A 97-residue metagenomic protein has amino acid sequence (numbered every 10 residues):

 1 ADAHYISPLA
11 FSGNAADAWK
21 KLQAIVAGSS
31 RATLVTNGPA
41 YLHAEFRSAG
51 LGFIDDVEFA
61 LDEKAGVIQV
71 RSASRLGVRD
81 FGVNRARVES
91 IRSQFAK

Functional and structural regions predicted by a protein language model:
A1-K97: Ser/Thr-rich, low-complexity intrinsically disordered terminal regions
